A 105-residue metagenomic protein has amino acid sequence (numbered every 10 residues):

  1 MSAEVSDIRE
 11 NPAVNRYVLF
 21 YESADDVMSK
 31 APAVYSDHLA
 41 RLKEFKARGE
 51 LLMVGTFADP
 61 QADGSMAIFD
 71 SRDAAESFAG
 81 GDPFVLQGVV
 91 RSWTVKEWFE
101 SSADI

Functional and structural regions predicted by a protein language model:
S2-I105: Conserved, structured core segments of small domains
